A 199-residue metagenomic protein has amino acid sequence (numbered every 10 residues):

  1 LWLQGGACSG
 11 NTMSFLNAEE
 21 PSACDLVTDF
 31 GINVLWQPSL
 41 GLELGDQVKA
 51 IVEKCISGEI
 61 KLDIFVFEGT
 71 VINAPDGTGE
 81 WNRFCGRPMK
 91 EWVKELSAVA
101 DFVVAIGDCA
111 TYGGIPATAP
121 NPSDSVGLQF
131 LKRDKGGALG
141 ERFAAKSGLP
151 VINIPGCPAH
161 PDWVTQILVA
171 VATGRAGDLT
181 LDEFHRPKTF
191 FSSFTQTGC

Functional and structural regions predicted by a protein language model:
L1-C199: Iron-sulfur-associated redox domains of electron-transfer enzymes in respiratory and anaerobic energy metabolism
